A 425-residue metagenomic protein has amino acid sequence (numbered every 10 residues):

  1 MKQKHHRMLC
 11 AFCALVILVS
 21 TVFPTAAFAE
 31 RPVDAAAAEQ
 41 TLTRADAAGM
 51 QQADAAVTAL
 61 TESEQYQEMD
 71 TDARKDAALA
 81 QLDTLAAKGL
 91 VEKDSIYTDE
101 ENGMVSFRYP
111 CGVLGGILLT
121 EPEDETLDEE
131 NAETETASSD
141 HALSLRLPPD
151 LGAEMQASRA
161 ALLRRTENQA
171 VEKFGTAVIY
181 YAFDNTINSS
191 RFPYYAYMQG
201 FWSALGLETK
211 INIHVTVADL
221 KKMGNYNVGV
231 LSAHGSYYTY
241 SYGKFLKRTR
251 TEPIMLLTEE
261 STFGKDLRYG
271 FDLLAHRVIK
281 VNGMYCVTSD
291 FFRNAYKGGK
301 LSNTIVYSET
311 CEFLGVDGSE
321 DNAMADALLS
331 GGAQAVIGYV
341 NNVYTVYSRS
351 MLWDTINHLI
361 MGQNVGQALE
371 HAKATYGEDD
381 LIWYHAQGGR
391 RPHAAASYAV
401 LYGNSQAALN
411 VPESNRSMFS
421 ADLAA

Functional and structural regions predicted by a protein language model:
K2-F12: Bacterial N-terminal signal peptides that target proteins for export
C13-T21: Hydrophobic core
T21-A37: Sec-dependent signal peptide cleavage junction
D34, A38-E92: Short Lys/Arg-enriched alpha/beta "domain-start" segment
Q51-A56, T61-E62, R146-D266, G270: A domain-level signal for caspase-like cysteine endopeptidase catalytic cores and their zymogen-processing architecture
V91-K173, G315: Structured catalytic cores of large enzymes
Y238-Q334: Cysteine protease catalytic core and zymogen-processing segment of caspase-like enzymes
I305-A425: Active-site-proximal C-terminal subdomain of hydrolase catalytic domains
